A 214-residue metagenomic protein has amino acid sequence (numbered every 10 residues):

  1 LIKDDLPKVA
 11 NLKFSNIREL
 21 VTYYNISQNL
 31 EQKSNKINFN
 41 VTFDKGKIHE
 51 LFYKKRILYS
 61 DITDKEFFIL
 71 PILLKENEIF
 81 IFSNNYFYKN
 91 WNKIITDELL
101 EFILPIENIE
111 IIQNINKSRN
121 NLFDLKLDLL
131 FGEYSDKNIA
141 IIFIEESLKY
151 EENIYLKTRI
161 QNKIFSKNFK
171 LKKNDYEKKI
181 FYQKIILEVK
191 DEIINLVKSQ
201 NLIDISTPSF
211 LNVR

Functional and structural regions predicted by a protein language model:
L1, F43-I62, T96-E101, S166-R214: C-terminal/domain-edge helix-coil "capping" segments
I2-K8, I72-L122, Y134, I139 (+1 more regions): N-terminal segment of the mature soluble domain
D4-I72, F80-Y86: Signal peptide-directed extracytoplasmic domains
A10, V41, F80, N84 (+5 more regions): Intrinsic-disorder-associated interaction segments
L20-S27, L70-P71, L104-I106, S118-T158: A short, hydrophobic beta-strand-centered structural micro-motif
E31-N35, D61-D64, E133-D136, L148-Y150 (+1 more regions): Solvent-exposed loop and beta-edge segments used for protein-protein assembly and interaction
N40, D44-K47, F131, S135-Y182: Amphipathic beta-strand/beta-sheet edge segments enriched in Tyr/Trp
K54-L58, N114-N116, E145-R159, L187-N195: Short secondary-structure transition/capping segments
